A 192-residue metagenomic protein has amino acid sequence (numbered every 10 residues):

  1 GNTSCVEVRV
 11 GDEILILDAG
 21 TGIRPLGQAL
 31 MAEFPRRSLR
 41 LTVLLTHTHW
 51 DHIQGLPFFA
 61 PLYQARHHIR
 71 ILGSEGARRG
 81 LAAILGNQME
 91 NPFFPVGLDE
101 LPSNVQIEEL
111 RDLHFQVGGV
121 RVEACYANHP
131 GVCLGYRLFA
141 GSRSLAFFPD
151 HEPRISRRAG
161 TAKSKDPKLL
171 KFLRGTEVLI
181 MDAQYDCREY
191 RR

Functional and structural regions predicted by a protein language model:
G1-P149, R154-A159, L170: Binuclear metal-dependent hydrolase catalytic cores
E152-R192: Cap/insert and terminal regions of metallo-dependent hydrolase folds
